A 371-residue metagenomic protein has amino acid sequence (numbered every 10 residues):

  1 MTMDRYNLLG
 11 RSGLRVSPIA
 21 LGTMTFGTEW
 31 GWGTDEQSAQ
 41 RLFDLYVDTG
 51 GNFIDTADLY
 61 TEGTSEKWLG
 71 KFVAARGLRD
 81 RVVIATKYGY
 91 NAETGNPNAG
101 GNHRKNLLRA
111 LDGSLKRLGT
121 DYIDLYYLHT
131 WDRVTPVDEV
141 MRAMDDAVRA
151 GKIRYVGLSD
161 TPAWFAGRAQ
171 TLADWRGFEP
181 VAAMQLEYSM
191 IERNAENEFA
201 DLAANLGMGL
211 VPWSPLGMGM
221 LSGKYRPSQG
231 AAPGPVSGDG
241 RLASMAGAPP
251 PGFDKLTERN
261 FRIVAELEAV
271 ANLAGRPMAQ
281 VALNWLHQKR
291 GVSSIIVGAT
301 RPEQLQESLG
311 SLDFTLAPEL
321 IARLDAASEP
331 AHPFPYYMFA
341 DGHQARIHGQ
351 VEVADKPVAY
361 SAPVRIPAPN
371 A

Functional and structural regions predicted by a protein language model:
M1-V82, R149, I366-A371: N-terminal binding-site loop/beta-alpha segment at the start of enzyme catalytic domains that lines or forms
T2, R193, N205, Q229-L273 (+2 more regions): Terminal-tail/helix-coil boundary detector
L9, L21, A39, I54 (+13 more regions): Conserved, mostly hydrophobic/aromatic
S12-G31, A85-A99, Y122, Y127: N-terminal small/glycine-rich loop or linker at the start of catalytic domains across soluble metabolic enzymes
L14-I19, G50-F53, L78-V82, G119-D124 (+5 more regions): Short, well-ordered coil/turn segments that N-cap beta-strands
W30, E93-E198, G209, P363-P369: Glycine/proline-rich, positively charged, aromatic-decorated active-site loop/lid region on the catalytic face
Y88-Y90, P162, E187-E192, S214-Y225 (+2 more regions): Glycine-rich beta-alpha junction loops
A195-L242, P277: Aromatic-lined glycan-binding groove of carbohydrate-active enzymes
